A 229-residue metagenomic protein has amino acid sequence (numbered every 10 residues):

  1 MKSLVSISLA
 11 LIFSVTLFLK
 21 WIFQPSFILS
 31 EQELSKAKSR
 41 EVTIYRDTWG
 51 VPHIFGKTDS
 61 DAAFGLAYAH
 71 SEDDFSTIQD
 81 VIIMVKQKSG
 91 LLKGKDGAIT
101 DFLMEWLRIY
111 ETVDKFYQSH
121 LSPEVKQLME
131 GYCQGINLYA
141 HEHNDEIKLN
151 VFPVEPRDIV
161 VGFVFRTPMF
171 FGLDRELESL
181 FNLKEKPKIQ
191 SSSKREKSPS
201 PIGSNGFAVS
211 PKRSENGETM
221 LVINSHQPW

Functional and structural regions predicted by a protein language model:
M1-K2: N-terminal hydrophobic targeting signals that begin at the initiator methionine
V5-K20: Hydrophobic membrane-insertion alpha-helices, especially the h-region of bacterial N-terminal signal peptides
L17-P228: Substrate-recognition/specificity elements adjacent to catalytic centers across diverse enzyme folds
